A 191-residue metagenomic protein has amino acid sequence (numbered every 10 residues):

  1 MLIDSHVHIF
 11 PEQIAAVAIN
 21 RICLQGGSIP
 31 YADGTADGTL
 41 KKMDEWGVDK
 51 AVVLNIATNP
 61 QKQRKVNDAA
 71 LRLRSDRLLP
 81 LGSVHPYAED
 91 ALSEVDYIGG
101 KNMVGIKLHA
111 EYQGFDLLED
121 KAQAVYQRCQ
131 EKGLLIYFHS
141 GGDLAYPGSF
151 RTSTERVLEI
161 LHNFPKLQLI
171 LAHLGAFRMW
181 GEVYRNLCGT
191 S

Functional and structural regions predicted by a protein language model:
M1-A124, R128, K132, N186-L187: Mid-domain alpha/beta scaffold segments of enzyme catalytic cores
V104-G105, L118-S191: Catalytic pocket-lining loop regions of alpha/beta-barrel enzymes, especially the amidohydrolase/enolase/GH5 lineages
